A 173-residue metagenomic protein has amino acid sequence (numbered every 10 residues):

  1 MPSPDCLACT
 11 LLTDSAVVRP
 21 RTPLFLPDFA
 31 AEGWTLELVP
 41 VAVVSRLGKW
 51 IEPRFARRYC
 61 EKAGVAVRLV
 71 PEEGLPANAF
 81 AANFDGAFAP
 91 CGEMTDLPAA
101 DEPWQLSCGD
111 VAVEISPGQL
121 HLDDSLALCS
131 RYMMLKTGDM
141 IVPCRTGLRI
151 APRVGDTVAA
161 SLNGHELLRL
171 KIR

Functional and structural regions predicted by a protein language model:
M1-T137, L148-R173: Catalytic-core "active-site belt" of small-molecule-metabolizing enzymes, emphasizing His/Asp/Glu-rich regions
M140-P143: Redox cofactor-anchoring modules in respiratory/redox and cofactor-processing assemblies
